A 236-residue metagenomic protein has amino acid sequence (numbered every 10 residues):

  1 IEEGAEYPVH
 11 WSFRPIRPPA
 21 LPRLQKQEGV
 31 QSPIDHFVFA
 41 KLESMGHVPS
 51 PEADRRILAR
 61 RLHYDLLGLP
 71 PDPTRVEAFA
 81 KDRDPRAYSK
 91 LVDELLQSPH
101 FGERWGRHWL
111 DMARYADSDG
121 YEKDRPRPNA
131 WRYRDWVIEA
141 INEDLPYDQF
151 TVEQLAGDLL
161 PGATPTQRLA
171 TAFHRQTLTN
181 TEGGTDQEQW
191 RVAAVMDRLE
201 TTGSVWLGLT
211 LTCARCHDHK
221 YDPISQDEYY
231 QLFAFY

Functional and structural regions predicted by a protein language model:
E2-Y236: Short, structured secondary-structure elements that scaffold catalytic or ligand/cofactor-binding regions
